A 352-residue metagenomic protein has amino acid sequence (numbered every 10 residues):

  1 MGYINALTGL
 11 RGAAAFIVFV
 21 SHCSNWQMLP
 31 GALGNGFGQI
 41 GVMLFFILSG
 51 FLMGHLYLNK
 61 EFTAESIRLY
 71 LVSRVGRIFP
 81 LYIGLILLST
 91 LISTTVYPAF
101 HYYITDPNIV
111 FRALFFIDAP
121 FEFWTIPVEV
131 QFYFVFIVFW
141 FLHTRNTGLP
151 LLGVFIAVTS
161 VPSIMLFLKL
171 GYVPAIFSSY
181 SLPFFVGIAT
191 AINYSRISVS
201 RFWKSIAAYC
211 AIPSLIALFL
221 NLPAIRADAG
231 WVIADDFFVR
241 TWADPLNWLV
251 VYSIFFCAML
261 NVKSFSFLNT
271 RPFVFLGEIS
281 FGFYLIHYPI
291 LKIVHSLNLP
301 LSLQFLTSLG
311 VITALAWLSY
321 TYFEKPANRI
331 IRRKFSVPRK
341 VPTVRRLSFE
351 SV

Functional and structural regions predicted by a protein language model:
M1-F167, Y180, F202, V274 (+3 more regions): Membrane-cytosol interface segments of multi-pass membrane proteins, especially ER/Golgi lipid-handling enzymes
I4-N5, P30-V42, I117-V128, L166-V186 (+1 more regions): Interfacial loop-to-helix transition and helix-capping segments at the boundaries of transmembrane helices
H55-T63, I67-L69, A207-A208, L222-R226 (+1 more regions): Short, charged N-terminal helix-start/capping segments
F155-I156, F202-L218: Signature aromatic-anchored transmembrane alpha helix within multi-pass, membrane-resident enzymes that catalyze glycan
P174, V199-S200: Structural signature of PLP-dependent enzymes
F184, I212-P326: Alpha-helical transmembrane segments of multi-pass integral membrane proteins
S195-I197: Perimembrane helix-loop-helix junctions
